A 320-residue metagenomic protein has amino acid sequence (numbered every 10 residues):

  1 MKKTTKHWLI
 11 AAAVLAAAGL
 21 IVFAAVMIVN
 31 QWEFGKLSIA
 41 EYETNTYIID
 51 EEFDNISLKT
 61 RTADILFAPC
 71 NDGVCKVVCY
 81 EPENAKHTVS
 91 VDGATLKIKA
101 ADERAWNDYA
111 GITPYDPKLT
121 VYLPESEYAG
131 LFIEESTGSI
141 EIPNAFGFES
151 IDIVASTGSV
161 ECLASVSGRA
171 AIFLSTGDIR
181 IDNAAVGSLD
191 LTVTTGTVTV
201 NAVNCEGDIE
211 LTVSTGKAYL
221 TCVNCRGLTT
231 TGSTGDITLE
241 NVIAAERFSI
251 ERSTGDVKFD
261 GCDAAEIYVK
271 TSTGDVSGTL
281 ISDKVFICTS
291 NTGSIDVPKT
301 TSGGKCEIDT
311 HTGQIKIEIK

Functional and structural regions predicted by a protein language model:
K2-A155, E161-L174, D178-V193, T197-V213 (+7 more regions): Acidic (Asp/Glu) and glycine-rich low-complexity loops/linkers that are typically intrinsically disordered
D236-A244, D256-G261, E266: C-terminal amphipathic alpha-helical segment
